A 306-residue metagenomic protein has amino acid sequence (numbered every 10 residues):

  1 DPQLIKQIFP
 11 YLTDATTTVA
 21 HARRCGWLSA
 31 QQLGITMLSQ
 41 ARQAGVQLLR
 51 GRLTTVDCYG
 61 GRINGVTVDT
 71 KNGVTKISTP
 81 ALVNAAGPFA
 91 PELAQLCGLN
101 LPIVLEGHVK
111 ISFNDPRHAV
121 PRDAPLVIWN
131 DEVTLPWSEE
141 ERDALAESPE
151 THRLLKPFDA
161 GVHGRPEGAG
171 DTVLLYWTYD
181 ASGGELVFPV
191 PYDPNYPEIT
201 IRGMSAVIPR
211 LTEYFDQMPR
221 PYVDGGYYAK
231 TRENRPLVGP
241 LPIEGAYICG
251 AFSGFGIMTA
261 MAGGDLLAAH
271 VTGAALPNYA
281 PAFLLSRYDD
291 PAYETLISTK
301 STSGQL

Functional and structural regions predicted by a protein language model:
D1-G45, L49-R50, T55-R62, T67 (+1 more regions): Flavin (FAD/FMN) cofactor-binding and adjacent substrate-gating region of FAD-dependent oxidoreductase domains
P2-Q7, W27, G183, P194-M261 (+3 more regions): Flavin (FAD/FMN) cofactor-binding core of flavoprotein oxidoreductases
C58-R62, K71-N72, E106, A169-G170 (+1 more regions): Short strand-connecting beta-turns/loops that link adjacent beta-strands
G65-T70, A251: Short beta-strand segments that buttress and anchor functional surface loops
K71-A81: Core beta-strand elements of the Rossmann-like FAD/NAD(P) dinucleotide-binding domain in flavoenzyme oxidoreductases
N84-L99: Flavin (primarily FAD) binding-site architecture
P116-I243: Active-site lid/adjacent beta-loop-alpha segment flanking the redox-cofactor pocket in flavoenzymes
D290-L306: Charged C-terminal helix
